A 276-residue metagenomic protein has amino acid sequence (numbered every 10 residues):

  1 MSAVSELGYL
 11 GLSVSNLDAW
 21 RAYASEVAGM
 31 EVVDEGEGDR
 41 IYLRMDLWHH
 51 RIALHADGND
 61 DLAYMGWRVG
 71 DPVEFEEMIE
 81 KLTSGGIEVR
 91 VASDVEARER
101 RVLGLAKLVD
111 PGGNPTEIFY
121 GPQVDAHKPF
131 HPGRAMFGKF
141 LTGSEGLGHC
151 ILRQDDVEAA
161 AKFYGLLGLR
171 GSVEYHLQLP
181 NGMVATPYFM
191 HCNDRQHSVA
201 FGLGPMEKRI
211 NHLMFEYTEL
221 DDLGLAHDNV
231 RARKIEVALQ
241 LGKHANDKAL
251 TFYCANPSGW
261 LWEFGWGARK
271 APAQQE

Functional and structural regions predicted by a protein language model:
M1, A53-D57, K139-F140, G202-G204: Short, flexible, solvent-exposed loop/turn segments with mixed acidic/basic and small polar residues
S2-H50, L152-Q196: Core segments of cupin and vicinal oxygen chelate
E6-L10, A24, M30, L43 (+14 more regions): Short, structured motif recognition centered on aromatic/hydrophobic residues
E6-S15, D57-T83, G104-D110, E145-D155 (+2 more regions): Vicinal oxygen chelate
W20-S25, L82, G113, A160-Y164 (+3 more regions): Conserved active-site tyrosine of GNAT-family acetyltransferases
D34-G38, R44-G70, S93-V95: Conserved donor-binding loop and adjoining core beta-sheet/short helix segment in diverse acyl/aminoacyl transferases
T83-G143, A185-M190, I235-E276: Vicinal oxygen chelate
Q154, S172-N181, T186-E276: Intrinsically disordered, low-complexity, positively biased terminal segments
